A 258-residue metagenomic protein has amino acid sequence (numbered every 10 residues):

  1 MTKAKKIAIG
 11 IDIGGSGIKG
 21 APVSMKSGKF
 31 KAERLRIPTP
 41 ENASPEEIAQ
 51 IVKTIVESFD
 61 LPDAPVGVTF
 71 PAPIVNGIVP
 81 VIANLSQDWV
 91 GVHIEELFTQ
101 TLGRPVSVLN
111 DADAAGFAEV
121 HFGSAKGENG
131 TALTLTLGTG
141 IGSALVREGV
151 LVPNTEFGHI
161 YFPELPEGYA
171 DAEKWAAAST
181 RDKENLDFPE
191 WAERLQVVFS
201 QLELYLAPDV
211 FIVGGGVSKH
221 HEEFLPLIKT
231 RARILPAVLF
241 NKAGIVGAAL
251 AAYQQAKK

Functional and structural regions predicted by a protein language model:
M1-P65, I74-I78, I94-R104, A118-T134 (+1 more regions): ATP-binding/phosphotransfer module of carbohydrate and carboxylate kinases, centering on a glycine-rich
V79-G91: A charged helix-plus-loop insertion that forms the helical arch/lid used to bind and gate nucleic-acid substrates
V106-D111: General beta-strand structural signal in soluble alpha/beta enzymes
G142: Histidine-centered metal-chelating micro-motifs
